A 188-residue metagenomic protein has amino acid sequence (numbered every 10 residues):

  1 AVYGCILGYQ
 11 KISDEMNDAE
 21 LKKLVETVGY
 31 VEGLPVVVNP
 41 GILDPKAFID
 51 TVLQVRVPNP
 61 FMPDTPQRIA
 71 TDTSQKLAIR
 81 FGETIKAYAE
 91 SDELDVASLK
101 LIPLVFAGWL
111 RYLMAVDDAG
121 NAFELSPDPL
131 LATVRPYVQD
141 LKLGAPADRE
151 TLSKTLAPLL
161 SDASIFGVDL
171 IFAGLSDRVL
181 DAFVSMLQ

Functional and structural regions predicted by a protein language model:
A1-Q188: Non-transmembrane, aqueous-exposed alpha-helical and coiled segments at domain scale
